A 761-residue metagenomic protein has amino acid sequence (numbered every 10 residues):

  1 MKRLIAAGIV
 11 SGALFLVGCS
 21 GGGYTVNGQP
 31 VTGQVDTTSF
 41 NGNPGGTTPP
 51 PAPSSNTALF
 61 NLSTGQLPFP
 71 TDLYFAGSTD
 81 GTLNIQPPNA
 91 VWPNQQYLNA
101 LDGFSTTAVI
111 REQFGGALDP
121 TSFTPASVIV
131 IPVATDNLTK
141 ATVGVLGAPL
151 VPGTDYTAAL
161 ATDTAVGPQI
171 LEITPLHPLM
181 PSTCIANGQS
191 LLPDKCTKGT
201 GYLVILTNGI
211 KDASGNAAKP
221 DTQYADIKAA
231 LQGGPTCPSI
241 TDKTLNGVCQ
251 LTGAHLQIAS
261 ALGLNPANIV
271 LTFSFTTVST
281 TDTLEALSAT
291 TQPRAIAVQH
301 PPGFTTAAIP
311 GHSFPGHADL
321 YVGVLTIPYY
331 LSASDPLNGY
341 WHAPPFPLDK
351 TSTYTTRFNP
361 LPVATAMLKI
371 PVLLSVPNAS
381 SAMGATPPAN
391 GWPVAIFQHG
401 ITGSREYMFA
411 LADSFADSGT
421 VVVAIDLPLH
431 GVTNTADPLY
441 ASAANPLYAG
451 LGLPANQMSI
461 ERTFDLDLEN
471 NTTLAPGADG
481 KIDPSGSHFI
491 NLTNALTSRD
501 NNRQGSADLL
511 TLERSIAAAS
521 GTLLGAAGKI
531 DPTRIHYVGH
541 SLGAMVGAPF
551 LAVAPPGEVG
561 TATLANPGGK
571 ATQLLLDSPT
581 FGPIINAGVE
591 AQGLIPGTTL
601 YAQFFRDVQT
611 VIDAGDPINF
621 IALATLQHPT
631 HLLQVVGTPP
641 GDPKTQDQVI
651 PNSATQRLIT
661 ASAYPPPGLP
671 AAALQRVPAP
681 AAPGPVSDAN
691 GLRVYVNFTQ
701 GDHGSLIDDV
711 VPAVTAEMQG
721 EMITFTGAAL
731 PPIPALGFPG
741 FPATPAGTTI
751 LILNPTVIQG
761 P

Functional and structural regions predicted by a protein language model:
F15-G18: C-terminal motif of bacterial Sec signal peptides marking the signal peptidase cleavage site
G21-L337: Acidic, low-complexity Ser/Thr/Gly/Pro-rich repeat segments typical of extracellular/periplasmic and surface-exposed
L160-T162, T305-N390: N-terminal cap/lid segment of alpha/beta-hydrolase-fold proteins
K219-A254, P438-I460, F464-L466, G480-S485 (+3 more regions): A catalytic-pocket lid/entrance helix-loop region that shapes and gates access to the active site across common
G339-L361, A366-L368, T386-W392, I396-E513: Cap/lid segment of the alpha/beta-hydrolase catalytic domain
S515-A518, T522-L576: Primarily recognizes the serine-hydrolase "nucleophile elbow" in alpha/beta-hydrolase and SGNH/GDSL folds
T561, P567-E717: The feature captures the conserved acid-bearing segment of alpha/beta-hydrolase catalytic domains
T699, G704-P761: Catalytic active-site module of serine/aspartate enzymes centered on a nucleophile-bearing elbow/loop
